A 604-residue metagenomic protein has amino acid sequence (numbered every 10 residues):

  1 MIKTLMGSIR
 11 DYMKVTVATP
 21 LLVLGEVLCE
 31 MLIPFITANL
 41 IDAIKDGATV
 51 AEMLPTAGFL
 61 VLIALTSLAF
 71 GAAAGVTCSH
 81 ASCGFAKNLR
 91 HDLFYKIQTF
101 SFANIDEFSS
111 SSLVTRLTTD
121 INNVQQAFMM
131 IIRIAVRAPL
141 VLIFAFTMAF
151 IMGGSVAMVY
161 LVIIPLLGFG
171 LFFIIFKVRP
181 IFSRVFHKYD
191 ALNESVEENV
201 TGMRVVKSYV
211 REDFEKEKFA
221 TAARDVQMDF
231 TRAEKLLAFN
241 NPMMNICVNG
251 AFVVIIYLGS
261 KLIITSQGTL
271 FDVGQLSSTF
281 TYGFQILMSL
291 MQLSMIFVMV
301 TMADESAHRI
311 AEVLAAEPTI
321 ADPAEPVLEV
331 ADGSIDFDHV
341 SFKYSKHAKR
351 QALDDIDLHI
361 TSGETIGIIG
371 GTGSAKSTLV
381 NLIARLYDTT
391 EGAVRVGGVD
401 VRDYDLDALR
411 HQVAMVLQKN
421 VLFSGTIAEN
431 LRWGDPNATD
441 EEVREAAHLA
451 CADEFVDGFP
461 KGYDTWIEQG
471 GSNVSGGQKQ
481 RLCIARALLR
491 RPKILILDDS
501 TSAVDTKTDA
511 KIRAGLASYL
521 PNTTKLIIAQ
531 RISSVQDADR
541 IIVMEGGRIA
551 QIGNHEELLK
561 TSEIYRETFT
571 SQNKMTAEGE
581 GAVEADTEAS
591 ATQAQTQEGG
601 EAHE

Functional and structural regions predicted by a protein language model:
I2, R10, L21, G25 (+7 more regions): Hydrophobic alpha-helical transmembrane segments of ABC transporter permease domains
R10, T16-A73, T77, F150-S155 (+3 more regions): Transmembrane helix-loop-helix hairpins at lipid-water interfaces of multipass membrane proteins, especially the type-1
D11, T99-A103, T119-F128, I132 (+8 more regions): An intracellular "coupling" helix at the cytosolic face of ABC transporter transmembrane type-1 domains
K14-T16, L22, I63-S82, R133-L140 (+5 more regions): Alpha-helical transmembrane segments of multi-pass membrane proteins
L21-L22, C29-D42, I63-S110, V114 (+12 more regions): Juxtamembrane helix-loop junctions of ABC transporter transmembrane domains
D46-G58, M148-V162, L171, R232-R309 (+1 more regions): Helix-loop-helix
L93, I97, V206, I310 (+1 more regions): Helix-loop junctions and hydrophobic alpha-helical segments within the transmembrane domains of large membrane
L328-E604: ABC-type nucleotide-binding domain
